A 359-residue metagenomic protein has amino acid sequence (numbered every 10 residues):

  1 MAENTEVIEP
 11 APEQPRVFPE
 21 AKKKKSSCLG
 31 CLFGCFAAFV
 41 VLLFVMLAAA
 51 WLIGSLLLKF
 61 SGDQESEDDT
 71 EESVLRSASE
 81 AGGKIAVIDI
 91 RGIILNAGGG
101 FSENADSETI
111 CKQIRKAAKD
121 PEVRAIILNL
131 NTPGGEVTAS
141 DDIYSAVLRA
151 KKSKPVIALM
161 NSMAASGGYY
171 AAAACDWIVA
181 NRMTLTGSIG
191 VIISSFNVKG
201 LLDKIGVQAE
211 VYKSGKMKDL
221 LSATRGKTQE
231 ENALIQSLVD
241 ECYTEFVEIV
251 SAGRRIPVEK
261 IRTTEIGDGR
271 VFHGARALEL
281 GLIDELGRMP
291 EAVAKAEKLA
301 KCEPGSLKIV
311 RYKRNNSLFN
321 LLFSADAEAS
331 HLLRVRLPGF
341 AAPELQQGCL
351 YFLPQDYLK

Functional and structural regions predicted by a protein language model:
A2-A158, S162-A165, C175, V179-A180 (+1 more regions): N-terminal organellar transit peptides
G168: Pocket-flanking alpha-helical
M183-V191: Active-site loop architecture of trypsin-fold serine endopeptidases
